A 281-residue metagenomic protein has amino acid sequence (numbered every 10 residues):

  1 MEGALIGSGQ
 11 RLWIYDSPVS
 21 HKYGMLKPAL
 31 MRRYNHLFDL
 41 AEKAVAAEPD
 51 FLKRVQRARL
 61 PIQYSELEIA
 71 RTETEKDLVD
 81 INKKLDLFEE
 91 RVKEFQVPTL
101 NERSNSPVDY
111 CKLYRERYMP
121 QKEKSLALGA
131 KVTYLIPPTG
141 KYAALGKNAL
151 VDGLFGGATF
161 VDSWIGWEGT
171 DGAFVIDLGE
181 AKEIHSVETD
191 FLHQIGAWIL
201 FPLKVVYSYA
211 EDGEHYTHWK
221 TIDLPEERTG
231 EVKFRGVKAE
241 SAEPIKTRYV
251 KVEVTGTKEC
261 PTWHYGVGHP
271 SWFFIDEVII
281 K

Functional and structural regions predicted by a protein language model:
M1-S125, G129: Catalytic domains of carbohydrate-active enzymes that cleave complex glycans
A44, A130-T133, D152, G213 (+1 more regions): Compositionally biased non-globular segments, especially hydrophobic aliphatic-rich helices of signal peptides
A70, K141-Y142, I184, C260: Short, surface-exposed beta-strand/loop "edge" segments at domain boundaries and coil↔beta transitions
Q121-F155: Predominantly extracellular/luminal regions of secreted and cell-surface proteins, especially disulfide-bonded
K147-A149, D223, V267-H269: Short intrinsically disordered coil segments
G156-K220, G236-K281: Aromatic, loop-rich ligand-recognition surfaces of beta-strand-rich domains
H218-R228: Solvent-exposed serine/threonine-rich low-complexity stretches and specific carbohydrate-binding patches
T229-K233: Short glycine-/Asp-/Thr-/Trp-enriched loop segments that recur within the blades of beta-propeller repeat domains
